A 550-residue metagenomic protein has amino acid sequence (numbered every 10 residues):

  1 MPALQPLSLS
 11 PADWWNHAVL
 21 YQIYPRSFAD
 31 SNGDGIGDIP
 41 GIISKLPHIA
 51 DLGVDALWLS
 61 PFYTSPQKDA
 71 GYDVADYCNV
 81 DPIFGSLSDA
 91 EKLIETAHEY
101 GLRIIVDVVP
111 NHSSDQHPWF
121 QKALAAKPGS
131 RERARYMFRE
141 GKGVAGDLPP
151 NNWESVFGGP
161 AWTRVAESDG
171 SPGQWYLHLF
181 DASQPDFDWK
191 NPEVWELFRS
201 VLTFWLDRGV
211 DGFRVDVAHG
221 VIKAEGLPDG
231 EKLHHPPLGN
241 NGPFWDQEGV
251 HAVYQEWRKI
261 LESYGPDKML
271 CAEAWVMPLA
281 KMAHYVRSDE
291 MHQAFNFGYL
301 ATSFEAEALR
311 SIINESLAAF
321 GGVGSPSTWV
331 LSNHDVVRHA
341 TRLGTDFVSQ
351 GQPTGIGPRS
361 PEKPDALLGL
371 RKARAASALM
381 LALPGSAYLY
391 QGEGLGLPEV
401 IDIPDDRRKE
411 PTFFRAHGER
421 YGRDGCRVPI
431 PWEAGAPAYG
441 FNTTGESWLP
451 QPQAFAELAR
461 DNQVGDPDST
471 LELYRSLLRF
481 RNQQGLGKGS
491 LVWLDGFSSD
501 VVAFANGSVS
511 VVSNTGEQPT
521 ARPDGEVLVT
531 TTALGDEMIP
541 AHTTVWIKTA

Functional and structural regions predicted by a protein language model:
M1-E526, T530-A550: Active-site and adjacent substrate-binding regions of carbohydrate-active enzymes
